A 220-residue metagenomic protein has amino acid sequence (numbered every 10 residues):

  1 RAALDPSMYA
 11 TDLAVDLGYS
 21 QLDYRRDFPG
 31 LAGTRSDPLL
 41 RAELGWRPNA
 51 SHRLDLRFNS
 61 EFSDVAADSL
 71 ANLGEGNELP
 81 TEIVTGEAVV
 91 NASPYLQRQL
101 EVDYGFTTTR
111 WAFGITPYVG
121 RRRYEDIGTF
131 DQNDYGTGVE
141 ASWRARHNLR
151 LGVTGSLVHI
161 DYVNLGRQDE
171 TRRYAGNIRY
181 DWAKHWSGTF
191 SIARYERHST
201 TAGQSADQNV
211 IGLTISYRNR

Functional and structural regions predicted by a protein language model:
R1-R220: Gram-negative and organellar
